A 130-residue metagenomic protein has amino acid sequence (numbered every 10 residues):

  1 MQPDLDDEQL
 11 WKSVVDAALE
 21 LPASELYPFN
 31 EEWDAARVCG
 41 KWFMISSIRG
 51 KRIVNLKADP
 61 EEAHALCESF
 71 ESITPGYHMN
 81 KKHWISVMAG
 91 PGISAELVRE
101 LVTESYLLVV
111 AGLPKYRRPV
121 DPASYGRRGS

Functional and structural regions predicted by a protein language model:
M1-S130: Charge-dense, helix-prone N-terminal extensions
